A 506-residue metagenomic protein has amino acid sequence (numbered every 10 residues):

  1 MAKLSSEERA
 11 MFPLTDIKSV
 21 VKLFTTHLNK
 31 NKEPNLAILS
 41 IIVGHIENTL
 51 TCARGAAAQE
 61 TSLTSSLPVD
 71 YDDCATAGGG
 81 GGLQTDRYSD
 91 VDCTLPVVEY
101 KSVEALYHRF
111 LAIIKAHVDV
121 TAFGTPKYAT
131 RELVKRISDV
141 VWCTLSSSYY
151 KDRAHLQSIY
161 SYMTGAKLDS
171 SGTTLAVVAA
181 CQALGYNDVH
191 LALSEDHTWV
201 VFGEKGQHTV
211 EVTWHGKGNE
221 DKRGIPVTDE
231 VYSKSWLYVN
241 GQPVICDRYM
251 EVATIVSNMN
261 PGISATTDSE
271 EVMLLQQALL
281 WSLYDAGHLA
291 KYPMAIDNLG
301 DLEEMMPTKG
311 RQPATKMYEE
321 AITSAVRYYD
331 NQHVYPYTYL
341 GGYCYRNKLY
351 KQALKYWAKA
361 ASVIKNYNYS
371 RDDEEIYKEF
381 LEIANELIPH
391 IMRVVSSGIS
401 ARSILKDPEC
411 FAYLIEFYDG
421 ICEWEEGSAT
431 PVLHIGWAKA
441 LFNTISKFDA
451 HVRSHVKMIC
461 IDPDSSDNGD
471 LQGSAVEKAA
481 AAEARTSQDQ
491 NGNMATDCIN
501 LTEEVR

Functional and structural regions predicted by a protein language model:
A2-V43, L50-C52, A56-A57, E104-A105 (+4 more regions): Extended low-complexity, intrinsically disordered and solenoidal helical-scaffold regions
K3-M163: Secondary-structure boundary elements
K151-L156, S171-V239: Hydrophobic/aromatic-rich core segments of domains that either
T164-G172: Active-site metal-coordination segments of metallo-dependent hydrolases
H208, W214-E220, G224-S264, M306-P313 (+1 more regions): Extended accessory and catalytic-adjacent subdomains in large enzymes
K234-T267, W281-P293, A325-Y329, D489 (+2 more regions): TPR-adjacent "capping" and linker segments in tetratricopeptide-repeat scaffold/adaptor proteins
L274-S474, A479: Extended amphipathic alpha-helical coiled-coil/heptad-repeat regions
